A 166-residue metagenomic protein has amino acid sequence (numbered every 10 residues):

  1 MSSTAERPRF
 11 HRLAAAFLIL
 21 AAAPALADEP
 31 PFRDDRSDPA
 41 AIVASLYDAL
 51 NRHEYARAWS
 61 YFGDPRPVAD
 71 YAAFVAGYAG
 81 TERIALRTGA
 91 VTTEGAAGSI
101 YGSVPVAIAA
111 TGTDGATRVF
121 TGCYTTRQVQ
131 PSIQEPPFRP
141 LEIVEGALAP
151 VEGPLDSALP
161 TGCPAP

Functional and structural regions predicted by a protein language model:
S2-A14: Bacterial N-terminal signal peptides that target proteins for export
A14, A27-D28: Intrinsically disordered, low-complexity Ser/Thr/Pro-rich tracts
A22-P24: N-terminal signal peptide c-region/cleavage motif recognized by signal peptidases
E29-P30, A40-S45, Y55-Y101: Short solvent-exposed beta->alpha transition segments
R33-S37: Short helix-capping and inter-helix turn/linker motifs at the boundaries of alpha-helical repeat units
A97-P166: Exposed beta-sheet edge and beta->alpha loop/turn motif
